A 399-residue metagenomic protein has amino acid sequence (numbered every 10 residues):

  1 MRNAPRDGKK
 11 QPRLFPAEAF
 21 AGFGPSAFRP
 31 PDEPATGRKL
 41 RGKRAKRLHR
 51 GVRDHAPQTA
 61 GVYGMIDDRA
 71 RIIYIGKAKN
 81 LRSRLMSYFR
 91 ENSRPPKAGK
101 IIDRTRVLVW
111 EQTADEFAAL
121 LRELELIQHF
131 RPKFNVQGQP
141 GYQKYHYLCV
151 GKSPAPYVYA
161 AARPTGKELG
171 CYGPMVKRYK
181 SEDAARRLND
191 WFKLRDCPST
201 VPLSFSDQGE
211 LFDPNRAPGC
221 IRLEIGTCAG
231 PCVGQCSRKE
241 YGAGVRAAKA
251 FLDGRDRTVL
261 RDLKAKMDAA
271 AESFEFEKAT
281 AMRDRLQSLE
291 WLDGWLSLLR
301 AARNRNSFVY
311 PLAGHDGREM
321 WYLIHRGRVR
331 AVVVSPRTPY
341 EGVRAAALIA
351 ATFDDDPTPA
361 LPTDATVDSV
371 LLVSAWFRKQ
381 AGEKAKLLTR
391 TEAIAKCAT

Functional and structural regions predicted by a protein language model:
R2-I73, K77-T399: Conserved catalytic/ligand-binding micro-motifs in nucleotide and anionic cofactor chemistry
